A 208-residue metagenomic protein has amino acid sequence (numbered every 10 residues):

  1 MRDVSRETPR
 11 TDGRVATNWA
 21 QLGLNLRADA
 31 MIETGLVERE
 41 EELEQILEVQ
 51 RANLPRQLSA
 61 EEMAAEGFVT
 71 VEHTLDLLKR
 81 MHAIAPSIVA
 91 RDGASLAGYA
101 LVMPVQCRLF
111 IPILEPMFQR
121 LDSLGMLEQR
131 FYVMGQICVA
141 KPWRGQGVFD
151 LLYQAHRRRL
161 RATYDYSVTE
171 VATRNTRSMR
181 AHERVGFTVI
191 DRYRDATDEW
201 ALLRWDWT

Functional and structural regions predicted by a protein language model:
D3-E44, E48, A52-Q57: Conserved N-terminal entry element of GNAT/NAT acetyltransferase domains
L54-D76: Conserved GNAT-fold acetyl-CoA-binding loop/helix
L75-V89, V105-F110, V133: A short helix-loop-beta-strand connector motif used in the catalytic cores of GNAT acetyltransferases and, in some
L101-I137, R144: Conserved acyl-donor/pantetheine-binding loop and adjacent beta-alpha core of acyl/acetyltransferases and related
G125-Q129, A140-L151, T173-M179: Conserved glycine-rich acetyl-CoA-binding loop
Y132-M134, L160-A172: Conserved GNAT acetyl-CoA-binding A-motif
Q136-V139, G145-R158, R184: Conserved acetyl-CoA-binding loop-helix of GNAT-fold acetyltransferases
D150, R161, T173-D191: Conserved active-site alpha-helix within GNAT-family acetyltransferase domains
